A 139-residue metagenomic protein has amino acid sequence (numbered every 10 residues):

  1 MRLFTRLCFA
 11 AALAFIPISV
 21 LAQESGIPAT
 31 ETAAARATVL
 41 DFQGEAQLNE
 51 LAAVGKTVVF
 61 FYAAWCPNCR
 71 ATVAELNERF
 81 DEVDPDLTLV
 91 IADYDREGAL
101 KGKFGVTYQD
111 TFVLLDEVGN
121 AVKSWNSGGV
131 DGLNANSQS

Functional and structural regions predicted by a protein language model:
M1-A37, S139: N-terminal targeting signals for export/organelle localization
T38-K56: A short beta-strand-turn-helix
F42, F61, P85-G98: Thiol-based oxidoreductase modules, predominantly thioredoxin-like and allied folds used for disulfide exchange
G55-T57, Y62-W65, Y108: Short pre-active-site segment immediately N-terminal to redox-active cysteine/selenocysteine motifs in thiol-based
C66-R70, F112: The canonical Cys-X-X-Cys-His
C69-V83: Typically the conserved alpha-helix immediately C-terminal to a functionally engaged Cys/Sec in thioredoxin-like
F104-V113: Structural micro-motif
V113-S139: Non-catalytic, surface beta->alpha helical segment in thiol-disulfide oxidoreductase systems
